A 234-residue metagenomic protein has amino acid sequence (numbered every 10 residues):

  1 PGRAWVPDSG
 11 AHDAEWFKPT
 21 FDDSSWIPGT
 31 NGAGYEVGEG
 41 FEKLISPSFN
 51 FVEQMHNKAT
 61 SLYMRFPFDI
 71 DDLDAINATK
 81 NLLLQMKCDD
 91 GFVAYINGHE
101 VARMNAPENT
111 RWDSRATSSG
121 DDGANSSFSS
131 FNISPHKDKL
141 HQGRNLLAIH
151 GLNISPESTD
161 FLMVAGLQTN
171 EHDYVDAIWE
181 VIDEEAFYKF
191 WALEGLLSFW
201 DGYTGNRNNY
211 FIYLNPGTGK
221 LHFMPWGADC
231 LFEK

Functional and structural regions predicted by a protein language model:
P1-P19: GGW-centered surface loops in extracellular recognition modules
G2, W26, T60, F68 (+2 more regions): Aromatic-lined ligand-binding clefts that engage carbohydrates, nucleic acids, or primary amines
P19, D23-R65: Surface-exposed, low-complexity/disordered Ser/Thr/Gly/Pro/Asn-rich loops and linkers
N50-H56, R65-D69, T117-D122, S134-D138: Beta-strand-rich interaction surfaces with strong enrichment in secreted/lumenal proteins
K87-G91, H99-V101, A165-N170, L214-G219: Short edge-strand/loop segments of extracellular domains
N97-G123, E233: Surface-exposed loop and adjacent secondary-structure segments within mature catalytic domains
P107, A116-N170: An acidic-aromatic loop/edge-strand motif
H172-K234: Conserved kinase catalytic-core segment
